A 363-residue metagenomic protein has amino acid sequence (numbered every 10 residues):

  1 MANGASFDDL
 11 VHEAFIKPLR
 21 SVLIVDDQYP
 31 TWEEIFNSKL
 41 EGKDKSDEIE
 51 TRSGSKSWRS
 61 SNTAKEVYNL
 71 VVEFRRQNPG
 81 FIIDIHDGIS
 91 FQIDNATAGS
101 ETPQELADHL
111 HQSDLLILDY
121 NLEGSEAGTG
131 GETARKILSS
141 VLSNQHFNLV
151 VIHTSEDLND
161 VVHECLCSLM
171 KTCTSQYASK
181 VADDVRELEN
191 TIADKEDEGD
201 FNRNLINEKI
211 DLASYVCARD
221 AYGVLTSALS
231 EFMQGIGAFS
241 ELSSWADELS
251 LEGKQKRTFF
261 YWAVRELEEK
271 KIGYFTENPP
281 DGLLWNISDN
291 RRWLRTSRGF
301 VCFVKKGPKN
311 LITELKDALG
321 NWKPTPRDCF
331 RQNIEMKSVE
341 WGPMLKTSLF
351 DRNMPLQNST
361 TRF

Functional and structural regions predicted by a protein language model:
M1-M344, R352-N353: Extended charged low-complexity segments that act as oligomerization/scaffolding linkers
F350-F363: Short N-terminal edge-element motif at the start of the domain
